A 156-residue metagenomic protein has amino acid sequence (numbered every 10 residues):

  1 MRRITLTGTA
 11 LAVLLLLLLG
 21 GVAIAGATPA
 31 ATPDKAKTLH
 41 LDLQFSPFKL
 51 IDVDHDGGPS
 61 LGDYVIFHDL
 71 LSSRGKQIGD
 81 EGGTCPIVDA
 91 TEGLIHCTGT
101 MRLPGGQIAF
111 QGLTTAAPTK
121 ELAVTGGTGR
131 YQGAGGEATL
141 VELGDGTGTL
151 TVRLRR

Functional and structural regions predicted by a protein language model:
M1-L11: Bacterial N-terminal signal peptides that target proteins for export
T9-G21: Bacterial N-terminal signal peptides
A23-G26: Signal peptide cleavage region of secreted peptide precursors
T28-R156: Beta-strand-enriched cores of mature, soluble protein domains
